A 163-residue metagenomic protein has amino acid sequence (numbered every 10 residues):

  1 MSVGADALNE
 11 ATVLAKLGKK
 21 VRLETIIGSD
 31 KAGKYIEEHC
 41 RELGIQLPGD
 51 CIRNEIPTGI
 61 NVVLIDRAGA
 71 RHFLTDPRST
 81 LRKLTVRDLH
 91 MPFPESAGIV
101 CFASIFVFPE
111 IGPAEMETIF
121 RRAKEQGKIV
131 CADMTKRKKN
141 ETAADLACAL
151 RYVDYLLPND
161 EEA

Functional and structural regions predicted by a protein language model:
M1-I60, R67-A68, R78: Substrate-binding N-lobe of the ribokinase-like
E38-I52, V63-A163: Ribokinase/PfkB-type carbohydrate-kinase core domain
